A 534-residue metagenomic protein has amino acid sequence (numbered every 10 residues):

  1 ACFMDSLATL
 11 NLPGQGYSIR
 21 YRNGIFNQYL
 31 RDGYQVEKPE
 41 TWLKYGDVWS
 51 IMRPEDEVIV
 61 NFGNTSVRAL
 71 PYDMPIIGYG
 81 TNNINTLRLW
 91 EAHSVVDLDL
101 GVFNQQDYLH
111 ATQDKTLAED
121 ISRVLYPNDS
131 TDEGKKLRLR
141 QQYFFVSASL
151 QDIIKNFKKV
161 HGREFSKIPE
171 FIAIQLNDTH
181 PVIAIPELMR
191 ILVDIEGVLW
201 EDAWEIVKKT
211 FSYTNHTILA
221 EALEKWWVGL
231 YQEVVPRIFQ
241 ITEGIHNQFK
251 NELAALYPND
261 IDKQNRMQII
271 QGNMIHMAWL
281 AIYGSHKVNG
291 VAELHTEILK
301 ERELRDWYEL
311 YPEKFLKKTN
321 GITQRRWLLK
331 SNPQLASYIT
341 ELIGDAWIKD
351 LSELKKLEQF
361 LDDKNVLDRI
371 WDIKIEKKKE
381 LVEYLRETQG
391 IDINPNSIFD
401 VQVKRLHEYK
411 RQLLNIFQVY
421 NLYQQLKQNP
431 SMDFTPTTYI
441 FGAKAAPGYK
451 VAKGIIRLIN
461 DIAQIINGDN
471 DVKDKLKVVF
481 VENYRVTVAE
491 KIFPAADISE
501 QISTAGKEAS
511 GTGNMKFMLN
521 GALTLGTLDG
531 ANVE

Functional and structural regions predicted by a protein language model:
A1-E534: A conserved ligand/cofactor-binding region detector
